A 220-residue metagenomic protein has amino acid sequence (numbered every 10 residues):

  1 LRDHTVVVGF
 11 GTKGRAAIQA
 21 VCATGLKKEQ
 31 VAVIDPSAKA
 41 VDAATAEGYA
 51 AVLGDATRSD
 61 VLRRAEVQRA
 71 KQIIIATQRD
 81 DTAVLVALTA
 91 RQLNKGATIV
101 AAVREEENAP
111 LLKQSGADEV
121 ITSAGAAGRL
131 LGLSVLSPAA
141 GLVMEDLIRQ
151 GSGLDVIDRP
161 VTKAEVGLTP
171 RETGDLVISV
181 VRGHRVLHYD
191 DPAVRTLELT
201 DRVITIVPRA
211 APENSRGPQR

Functional and structural regions predicted by a protein language model:
L1-R220: Cytosolic regulatory regions of ion transport systems
